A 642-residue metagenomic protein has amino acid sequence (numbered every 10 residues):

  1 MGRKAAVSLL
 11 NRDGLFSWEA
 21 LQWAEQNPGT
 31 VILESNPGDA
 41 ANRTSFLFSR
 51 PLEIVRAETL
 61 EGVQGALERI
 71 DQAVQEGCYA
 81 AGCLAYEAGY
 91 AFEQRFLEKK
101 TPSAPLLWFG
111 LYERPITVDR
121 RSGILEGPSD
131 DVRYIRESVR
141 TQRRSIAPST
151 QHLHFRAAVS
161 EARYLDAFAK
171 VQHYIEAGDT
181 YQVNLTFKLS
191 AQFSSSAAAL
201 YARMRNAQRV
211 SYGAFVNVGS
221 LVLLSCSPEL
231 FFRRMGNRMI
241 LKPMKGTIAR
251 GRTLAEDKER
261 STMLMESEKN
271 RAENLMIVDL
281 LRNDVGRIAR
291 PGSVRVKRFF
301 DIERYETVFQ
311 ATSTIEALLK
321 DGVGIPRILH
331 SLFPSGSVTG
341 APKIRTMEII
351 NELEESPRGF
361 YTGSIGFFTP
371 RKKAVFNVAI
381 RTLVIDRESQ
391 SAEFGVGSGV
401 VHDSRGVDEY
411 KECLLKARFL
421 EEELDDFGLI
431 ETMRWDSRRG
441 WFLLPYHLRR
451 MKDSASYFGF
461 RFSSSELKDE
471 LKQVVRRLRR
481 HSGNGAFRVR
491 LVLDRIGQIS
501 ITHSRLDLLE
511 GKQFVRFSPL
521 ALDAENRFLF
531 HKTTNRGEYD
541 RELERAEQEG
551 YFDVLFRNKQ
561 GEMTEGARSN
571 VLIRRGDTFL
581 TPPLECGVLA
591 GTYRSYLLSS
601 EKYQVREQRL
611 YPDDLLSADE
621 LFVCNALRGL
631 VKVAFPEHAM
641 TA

Functional and structural regions predicted by a protein language model:
G2-T432, V554-N558, A642: Extended alpha-helical targeting/anchoring segments, especially N-terminal organellar/secretory targeting helices
N274, T307, A311, D408 (+3 more regions): Helix-start/capping segments and mature chain N-termini
